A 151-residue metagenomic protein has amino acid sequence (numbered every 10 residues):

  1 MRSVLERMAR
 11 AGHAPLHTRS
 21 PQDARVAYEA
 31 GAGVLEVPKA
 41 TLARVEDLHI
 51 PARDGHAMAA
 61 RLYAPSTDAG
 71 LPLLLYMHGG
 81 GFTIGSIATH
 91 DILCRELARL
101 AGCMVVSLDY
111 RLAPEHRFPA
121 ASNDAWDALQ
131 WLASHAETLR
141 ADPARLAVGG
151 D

Functional and structural regions predicted by a protein language model:
M1-M58, L62: A glycine/proline-hinged amphipathic helix-loop "lid/cap" segment that gates access to hydrophobic ligand pockets
A60, G70-G80: Short beta-strand element of the alpha/beta-hydrolase
L73, G102-M104, A144-R145: Structural signature of beta-strand start/N-cap positions in the alpha/beta core of ABC transporter nucleotide-binding
Y76, G81-I84, T89, V105 (+1 more regions): Serine-hydrolase catalytic-loop signature spanning alpha/beta hydrolases and amidase-signature enzymes
I87-L108, N123: Short amphipathic alpha-helix adjacent to the substrate-entry channel of hydrolases
D109-A113: Short beta-to-alpha linker loops that shape the active-site pocket of alpha/beta-hydrolase fold enzymes
H116-T138: Alpha/beta-hydrolase active-site loop
A133-G149: Gly/Ser-rich "nucleophile elbow"/oxyanion-hole loop immediately N-terminal to the catalytic nucleophile in hydrolases
